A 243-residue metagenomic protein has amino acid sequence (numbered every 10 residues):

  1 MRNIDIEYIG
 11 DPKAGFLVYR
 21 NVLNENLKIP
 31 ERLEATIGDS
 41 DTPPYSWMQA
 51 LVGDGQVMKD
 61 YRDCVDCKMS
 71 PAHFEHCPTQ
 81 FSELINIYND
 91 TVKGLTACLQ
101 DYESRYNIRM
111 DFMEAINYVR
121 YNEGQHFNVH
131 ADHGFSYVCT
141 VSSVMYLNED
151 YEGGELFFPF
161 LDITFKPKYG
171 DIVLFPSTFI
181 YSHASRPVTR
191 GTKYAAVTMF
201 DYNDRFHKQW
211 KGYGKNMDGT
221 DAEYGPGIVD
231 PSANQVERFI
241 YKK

Functional and structural regions predicted by a protein language model:
M1-I172, I180-K243: Fe(II)/2-oxoglutarate oxygenase catalytic core
